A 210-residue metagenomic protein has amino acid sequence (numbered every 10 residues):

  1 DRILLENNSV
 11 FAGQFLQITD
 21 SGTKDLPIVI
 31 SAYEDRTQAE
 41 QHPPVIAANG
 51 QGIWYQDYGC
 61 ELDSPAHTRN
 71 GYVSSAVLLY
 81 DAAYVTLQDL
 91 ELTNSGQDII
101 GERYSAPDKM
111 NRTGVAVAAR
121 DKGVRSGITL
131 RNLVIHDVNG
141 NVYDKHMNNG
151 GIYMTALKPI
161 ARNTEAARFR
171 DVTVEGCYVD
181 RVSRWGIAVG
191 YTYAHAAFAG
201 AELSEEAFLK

Functional and structural regions predicted by a protein language model:
D1-Q17: Acidic Gly/Asp/Thr-rich repetitive segments characteristic of extracellular carbohydrate-active and adhesion proteins
S9-F11, P159, A194: Short, solvent-exposed loop/turn segments at secondary-structure junctions
F11, S21-D108, D137-Y143: Right-handed parallel beta-helix/beta-spiral solenoid domain characteristic of secreted/periplasmic
Q14-L16, G50-Q51, V73-A76, G96-Y104 (+5 more regions): Short glycine/acidic-rich loop motifs that flank beta-strands on beta-rich extracellular proteins
K24, V73, D81, K109-N111 (+4 more regions): Exposed loop/turn and edge beta-strand positions of beta-sandwich/beta-sheet ligand-binding modules
P27, S31, A83-N94, G123-N139 (+2 more regions): Right-handed parallel beta-helix
A118-A119, G151: N-terminal targeting/secretion presequences
